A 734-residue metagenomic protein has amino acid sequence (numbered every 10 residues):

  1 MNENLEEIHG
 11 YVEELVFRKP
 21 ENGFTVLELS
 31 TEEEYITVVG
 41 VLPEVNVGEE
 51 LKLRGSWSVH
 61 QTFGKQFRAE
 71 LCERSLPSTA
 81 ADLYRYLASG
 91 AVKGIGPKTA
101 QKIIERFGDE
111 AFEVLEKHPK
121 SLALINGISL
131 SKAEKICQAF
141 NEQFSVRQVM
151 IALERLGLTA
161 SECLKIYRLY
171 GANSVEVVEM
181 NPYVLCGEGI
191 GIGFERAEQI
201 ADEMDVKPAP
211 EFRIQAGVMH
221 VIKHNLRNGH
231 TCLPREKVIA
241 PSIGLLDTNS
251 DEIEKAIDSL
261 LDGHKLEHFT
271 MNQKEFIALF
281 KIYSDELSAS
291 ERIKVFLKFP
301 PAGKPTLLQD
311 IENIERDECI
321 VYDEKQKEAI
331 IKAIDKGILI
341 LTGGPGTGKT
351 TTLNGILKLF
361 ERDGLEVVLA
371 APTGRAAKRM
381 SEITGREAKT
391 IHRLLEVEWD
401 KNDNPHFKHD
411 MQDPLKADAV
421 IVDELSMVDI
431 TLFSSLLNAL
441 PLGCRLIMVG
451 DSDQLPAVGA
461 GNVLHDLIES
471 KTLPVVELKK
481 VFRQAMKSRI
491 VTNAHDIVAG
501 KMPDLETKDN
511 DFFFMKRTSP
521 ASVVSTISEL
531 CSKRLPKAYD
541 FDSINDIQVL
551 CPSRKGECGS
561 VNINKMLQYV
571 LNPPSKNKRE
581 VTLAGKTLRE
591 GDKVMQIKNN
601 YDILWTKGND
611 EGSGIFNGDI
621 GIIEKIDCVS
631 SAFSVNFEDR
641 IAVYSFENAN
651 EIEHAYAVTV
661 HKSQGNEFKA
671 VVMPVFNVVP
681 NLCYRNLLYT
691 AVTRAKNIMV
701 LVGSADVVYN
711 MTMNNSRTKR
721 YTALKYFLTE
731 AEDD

Functional and structural regions predicted by a protein language model:
M1-Q309: Accessory, non-ATPase domains that flank or precede helicase/AAA+ motor cores in DNA-metabolism machines
G48-E50, G591, G618: Loop/turn positions that initiate beta-strands
C232, K327-I330, D335-K508: ASCE P-loop NTPase helicase motor core
D310-G337: Conserved pre-motif I regulatory segment
S452-S613: Conserved helicase motor core of P-loop NTPases
N617-D734: C-terminal accessory regions
